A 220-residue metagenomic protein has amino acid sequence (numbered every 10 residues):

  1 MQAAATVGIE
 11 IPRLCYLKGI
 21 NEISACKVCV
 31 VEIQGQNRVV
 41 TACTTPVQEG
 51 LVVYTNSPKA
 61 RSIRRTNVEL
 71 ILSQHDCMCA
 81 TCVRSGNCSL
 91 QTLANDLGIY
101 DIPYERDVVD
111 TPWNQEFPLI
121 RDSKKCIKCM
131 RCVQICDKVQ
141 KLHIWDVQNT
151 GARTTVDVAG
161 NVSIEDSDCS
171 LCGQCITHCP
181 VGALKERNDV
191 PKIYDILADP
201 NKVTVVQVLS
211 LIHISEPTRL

Functional and structural regions predicted by a protein language model:
M1-Q34: A basic, amphipathic helix-loop patch mediating RNA/tRNA/ribosome contacts
E22, R153-T155, S215: Flexible loop/turn segments at secondary-structure boundaries
K27-L171, T177, L184-S210: Fe-S ferredoxin-like electron-transfer domains and their immediately adjacent linker/connector regions across
S210-L220: Residue-level detector of conserved catalytic or cofactor/ligand-binding positions in enzyme active sites
